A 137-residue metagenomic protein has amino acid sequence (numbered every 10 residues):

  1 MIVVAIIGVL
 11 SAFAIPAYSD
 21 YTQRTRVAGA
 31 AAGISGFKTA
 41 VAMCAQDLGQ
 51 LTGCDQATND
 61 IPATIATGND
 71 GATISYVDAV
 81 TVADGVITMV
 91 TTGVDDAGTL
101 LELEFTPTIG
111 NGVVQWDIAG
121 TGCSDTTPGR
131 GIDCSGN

Functional and structural regions predicted by a protein language model:
M1-G33, F37: N-terminal single-pass transmembrane signal-anchor helix
Y18-Y21, C44, W116: Aromatic side chains
Q23-I61: Extended, polar beta-sheet/loop recognition surfaces of beta-rich domains that mediate binding to diverse ligands
Q46-N137: Periplasmic/extracellular, small/polar-rich flexible segments of pilin-like filament-forming proteins
